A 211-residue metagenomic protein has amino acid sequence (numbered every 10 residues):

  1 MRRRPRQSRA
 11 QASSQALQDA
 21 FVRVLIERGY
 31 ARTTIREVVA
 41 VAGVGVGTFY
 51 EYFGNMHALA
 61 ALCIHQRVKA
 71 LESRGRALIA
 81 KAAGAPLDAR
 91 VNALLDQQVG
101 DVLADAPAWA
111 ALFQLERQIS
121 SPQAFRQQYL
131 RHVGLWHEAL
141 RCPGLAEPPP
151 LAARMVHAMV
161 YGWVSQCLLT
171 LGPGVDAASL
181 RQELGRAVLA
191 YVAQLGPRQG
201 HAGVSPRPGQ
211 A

Functional and structural regions predicted by a protein language model:
M1-A12, G196-A211: N-terminal intrinsically disordered/low-complexity leader segments
R2, C63-V91: Amphipathic alpha-helical linker/stalk segments
R2-R6, F53, A80-G84, Q118 (+2 more regions): A short, mixed-charge helix-start or loop-turn motif at secondary-structure junctions
Q11-R23, K69, S73-A77, N92: A short, Lys/Arg-enriched amphipathic alpha-helix from helix-turn-helix/homeodomain DNA-binding modules
A12, A16, V24-A58, L62: Helix-turn-helix
S13, L17-L25, Q98, V160 (+1 more regions): Short hydrophobic clusters on alpha-helical segments that form packing/core surfaces in small helical domains
K69-G75, A89-D96, G100-A104, F113 (+4 more regions): Amphipathic alpha-helical packing segments from all-alpha helical-bundle domains
A110-Q114, P122, C142-A187, L195 (+1 more regions): Hydrophobic/aromatic-rich alpha-helical bundle segments in the mid-to-C-terminal region
